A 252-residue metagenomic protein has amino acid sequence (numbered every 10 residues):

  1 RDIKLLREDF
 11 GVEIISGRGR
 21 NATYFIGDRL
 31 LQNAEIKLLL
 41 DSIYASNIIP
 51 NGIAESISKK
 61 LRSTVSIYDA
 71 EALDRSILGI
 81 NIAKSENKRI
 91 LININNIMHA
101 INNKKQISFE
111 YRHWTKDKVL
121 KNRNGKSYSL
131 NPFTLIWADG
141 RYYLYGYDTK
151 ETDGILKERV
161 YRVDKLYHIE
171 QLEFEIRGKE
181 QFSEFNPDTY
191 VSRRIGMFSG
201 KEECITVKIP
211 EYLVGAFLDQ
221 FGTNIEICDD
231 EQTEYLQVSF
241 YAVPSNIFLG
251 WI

Functional and structural regions predicted by a protein language model:
R1-S42, R123, S129: Short, basic/aromatic recognition patches that contact phosphate-bearing ligands
R20-A22, G140-R141, D164, T233-L236: Beta-strand-connecting loop/turn residues
I26-L30, Y147-K150, F240-P244: Secondary-structure transition/turn motif
L30-T115: Bulky hydrophobic/aromatic content
N81-T206, I247-F248: Core beta-strand-centered patch of the WYL/Sm-like small regulatory domain
N186-I252: Polybasic (Lys/Arg-rich)
